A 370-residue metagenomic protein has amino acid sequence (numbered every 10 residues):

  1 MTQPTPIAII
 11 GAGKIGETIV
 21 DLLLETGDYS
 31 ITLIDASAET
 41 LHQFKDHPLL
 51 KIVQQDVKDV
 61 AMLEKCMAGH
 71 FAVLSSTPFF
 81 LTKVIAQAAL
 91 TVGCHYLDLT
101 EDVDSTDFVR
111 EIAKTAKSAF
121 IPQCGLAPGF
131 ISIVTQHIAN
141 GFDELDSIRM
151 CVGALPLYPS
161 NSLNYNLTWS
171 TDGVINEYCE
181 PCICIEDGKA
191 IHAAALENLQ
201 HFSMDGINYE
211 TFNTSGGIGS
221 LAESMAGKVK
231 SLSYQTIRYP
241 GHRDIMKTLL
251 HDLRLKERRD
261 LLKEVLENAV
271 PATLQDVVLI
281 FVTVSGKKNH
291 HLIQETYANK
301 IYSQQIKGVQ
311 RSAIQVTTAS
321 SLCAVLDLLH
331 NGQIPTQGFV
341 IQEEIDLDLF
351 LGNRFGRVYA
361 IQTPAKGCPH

Functional and structural regions predicted by a protein language model:
P4, G141-H370: C-terminal catalytic/substrate-binding lobe primarily of soluble NAD(P)-dependent oxidoreductases
I7-G11: Conserved N-terminal Rossmann-fold NAD(P)-binding element of oxidoreductases
I15: Hydrophobic/small residue at the entry helix of a nucleotide-binding pocket
S37-T40, V103: Helix N-cap at the beta1-alpha1 junction of Rossmann-like dinucleotide-binding domains, i.e., the first residues
V57-G69: Conserved Rossmann-fold cofactor-binding substructure of NAD(P)-dependent oxidoreductases
M67-S76, Y96-D98: N-terminal Rossmann-like NAD(P) cofactor-binding module of classical short-chain dehydrogenase/reductase
A72-A88, D102-S105: Beta-loop-alpha module in the N-terminal Rossmann-like domain of NAD(P)-dependent dehydrogenases, especially those
L99-P122: Rossmann-fold NAD(P)-binding glycine/threonine-rich loop
